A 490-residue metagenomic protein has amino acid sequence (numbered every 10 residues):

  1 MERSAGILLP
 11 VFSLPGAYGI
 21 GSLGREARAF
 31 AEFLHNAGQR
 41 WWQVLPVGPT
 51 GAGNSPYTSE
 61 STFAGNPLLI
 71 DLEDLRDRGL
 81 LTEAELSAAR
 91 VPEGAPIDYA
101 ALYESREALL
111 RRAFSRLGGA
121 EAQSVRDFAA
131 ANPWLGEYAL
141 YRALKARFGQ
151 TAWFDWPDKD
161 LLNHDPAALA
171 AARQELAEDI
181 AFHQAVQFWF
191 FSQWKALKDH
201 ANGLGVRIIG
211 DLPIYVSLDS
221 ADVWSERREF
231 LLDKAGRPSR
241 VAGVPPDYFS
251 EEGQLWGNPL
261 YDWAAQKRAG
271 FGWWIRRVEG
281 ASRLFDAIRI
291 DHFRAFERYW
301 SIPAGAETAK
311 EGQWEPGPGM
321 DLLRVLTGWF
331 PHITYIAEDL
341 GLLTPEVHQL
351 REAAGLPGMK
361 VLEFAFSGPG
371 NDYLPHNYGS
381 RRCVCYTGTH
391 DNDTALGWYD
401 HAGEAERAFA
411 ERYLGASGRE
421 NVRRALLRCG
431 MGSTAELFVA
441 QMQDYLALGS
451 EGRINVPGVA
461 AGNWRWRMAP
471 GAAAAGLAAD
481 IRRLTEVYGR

Functional and structural regions predicted by a protein language model:
M1-F12, R28: N-terminal regions that are enriched for targeting/export leaders and immediately downstream pro/stem segments
I7-V11, S22, V44: Active-site-adjacent substrate/metal-binding segments within catalytic domains of carbohydrate-active enzymes
P10, G53-Q187, F191, V216-V439 (+3 more regions): Alpha-amylase-like alpha-glycosidases and glucanotransferases acting on alpha-linked glucans and related
R25-T50, R283-F285: Catalytic domains of carbohydrate-active enzymes, especially glycoside hydrolases
H35, W194-N202, T327, R351-E352: Surface-exposed amphipathic alpha-helices with a cationic face
L45, R207-I209, P213, A287 (+1 more regions): Outer-envelope exported proteins of Gram-negative bacteria
H183-V216: Conserved, well-ordered alpha-helix/loop/beta-strand core segments that scaffold catalytic motifs
G476-R490: C-terminal accessory segments of extracellular proteins
